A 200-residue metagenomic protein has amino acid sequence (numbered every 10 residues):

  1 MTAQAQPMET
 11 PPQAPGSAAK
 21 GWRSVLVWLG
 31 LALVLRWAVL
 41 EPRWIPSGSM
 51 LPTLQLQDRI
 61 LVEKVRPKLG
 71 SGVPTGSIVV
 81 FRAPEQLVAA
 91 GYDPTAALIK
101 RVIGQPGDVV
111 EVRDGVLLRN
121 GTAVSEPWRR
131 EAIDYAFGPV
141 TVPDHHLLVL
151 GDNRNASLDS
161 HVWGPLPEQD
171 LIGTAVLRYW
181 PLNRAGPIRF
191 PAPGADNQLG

Functional and structural regions predicted by a protein language model:
M1-G200: Extended hydrophobic leader/signal-anchor segments used for secretion and membrane insertion
